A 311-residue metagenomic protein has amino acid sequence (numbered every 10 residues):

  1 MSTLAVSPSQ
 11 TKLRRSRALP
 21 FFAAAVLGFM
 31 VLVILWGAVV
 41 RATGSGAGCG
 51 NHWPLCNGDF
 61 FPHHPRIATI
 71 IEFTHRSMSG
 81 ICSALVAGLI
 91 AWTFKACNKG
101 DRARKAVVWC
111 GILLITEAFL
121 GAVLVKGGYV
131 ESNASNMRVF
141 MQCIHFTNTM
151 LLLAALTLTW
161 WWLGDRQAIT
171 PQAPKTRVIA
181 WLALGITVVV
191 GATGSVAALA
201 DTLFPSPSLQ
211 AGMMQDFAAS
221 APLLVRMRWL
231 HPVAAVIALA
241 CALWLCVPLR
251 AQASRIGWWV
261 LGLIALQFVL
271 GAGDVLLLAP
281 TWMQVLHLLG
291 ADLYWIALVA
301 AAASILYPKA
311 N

Functional and structural regions predicted by a protein language model:
S2-N311: Polytopic transmembrane helical bundles with strong interfacial aromatic enrichment
